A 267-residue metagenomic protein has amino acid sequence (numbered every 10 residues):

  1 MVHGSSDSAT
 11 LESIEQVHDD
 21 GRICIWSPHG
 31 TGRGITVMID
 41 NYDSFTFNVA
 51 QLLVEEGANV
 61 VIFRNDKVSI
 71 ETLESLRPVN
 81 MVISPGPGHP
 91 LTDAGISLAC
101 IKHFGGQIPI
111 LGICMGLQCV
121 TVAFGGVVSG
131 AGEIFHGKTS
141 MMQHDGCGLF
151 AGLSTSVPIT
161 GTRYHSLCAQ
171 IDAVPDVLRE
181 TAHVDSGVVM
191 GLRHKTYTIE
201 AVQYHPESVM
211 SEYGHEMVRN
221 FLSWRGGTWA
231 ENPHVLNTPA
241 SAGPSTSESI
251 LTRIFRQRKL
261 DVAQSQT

Functional and structural regions predicted by a protein language model:
V2-V17, V209-T267: Acyltransferase
A9-N41: A short, flexible N-terminal coil/short beta segment enriched in small residues
G32, T36-E56: Short, charged N-terminal beta->alpha structural module
R33-I35, S75-T160, V218-N220: Cysteine-nucleophile active-site neighborhood
N59-N65: Short hydrophobic/Thr-rich beta-strand motif most characteristic of the beta2 strand and flanking loop of CheY-like
K67-T72: Short acidic active-site motifs
G148-Y197: Catalytic beta-strand/loop cores that center a nucleophilic Ser/Cys/Thr and support acyl-enzyme chemistry
E200-Y204: Active-site-proximal beta-strand elements of phosphoester/diester hydrolases
